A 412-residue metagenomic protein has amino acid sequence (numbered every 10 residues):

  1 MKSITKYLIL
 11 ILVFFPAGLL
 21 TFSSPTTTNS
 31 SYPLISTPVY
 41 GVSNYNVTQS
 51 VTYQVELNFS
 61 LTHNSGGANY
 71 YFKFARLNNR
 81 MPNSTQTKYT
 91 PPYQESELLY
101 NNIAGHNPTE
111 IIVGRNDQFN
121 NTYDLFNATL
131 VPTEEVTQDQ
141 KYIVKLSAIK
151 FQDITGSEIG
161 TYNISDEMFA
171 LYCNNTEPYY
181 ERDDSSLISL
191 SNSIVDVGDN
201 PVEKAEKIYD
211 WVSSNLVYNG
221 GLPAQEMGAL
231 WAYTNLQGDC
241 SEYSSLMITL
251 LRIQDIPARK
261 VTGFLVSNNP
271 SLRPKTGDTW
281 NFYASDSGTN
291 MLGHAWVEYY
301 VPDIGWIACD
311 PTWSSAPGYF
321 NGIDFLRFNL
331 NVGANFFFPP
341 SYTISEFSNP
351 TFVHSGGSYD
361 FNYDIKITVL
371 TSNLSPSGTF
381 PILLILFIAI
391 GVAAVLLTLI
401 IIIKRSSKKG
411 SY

Functional and structural regions predicted by a protein language model:
M1-V42, F72, V297, S372-Y412: Secretory targeting signatures
F22-A148: Intrinsically disordered, low-complexity N-terminal segments that are enriched in acidic
A68-Y71, G322-F380: Low-complexity, Gly/Ser/Thr/Pro-rich intrinsically disordered linker/tail segments
N78-N79, K145-S147, N215-N219, Q237-C240 (+2 more regions): Solvent-exposed loop/turn segments at secondary-structure junctions within structured extracellular/periplasmic domains
N83-F119, N268-T289, A334-S355: Surface-exposed intrinsically disordered loops and tails
V144-G238, L246-T249, I253-Q254, F336 (+1 more regions): Secondary-structure boundary elements
N200, F264-V266, L397, I403-K404: Cysteine-dependent hydrolase recognition
S245-N349: Hydrophobic/aromatic-rich core segments of domains that either
